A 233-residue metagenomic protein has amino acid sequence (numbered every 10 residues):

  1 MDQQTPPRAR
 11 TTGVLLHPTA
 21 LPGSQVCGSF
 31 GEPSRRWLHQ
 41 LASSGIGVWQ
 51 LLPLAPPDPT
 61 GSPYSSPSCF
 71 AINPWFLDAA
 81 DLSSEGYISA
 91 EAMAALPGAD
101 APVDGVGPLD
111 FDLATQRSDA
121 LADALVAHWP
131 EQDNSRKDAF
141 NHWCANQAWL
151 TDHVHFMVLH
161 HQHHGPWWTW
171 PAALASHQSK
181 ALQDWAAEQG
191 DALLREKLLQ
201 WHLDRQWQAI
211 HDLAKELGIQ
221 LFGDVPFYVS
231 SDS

Functional and structural regions predicted by a protein language model:
D2-S233: Acidic/aromatic-lined carbohydrate-recognition and catalytic surfaces of CAZymes acting on diverse glycans
